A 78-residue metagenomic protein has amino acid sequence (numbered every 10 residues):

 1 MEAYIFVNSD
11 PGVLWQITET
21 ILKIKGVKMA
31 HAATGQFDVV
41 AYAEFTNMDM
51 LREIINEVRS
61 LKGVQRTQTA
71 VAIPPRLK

Functional and structural regions predicted by a protein language model:
M1-K78: A compositional/biophysical signature of low hydrophobicity enriched in polar/charged and small residues
